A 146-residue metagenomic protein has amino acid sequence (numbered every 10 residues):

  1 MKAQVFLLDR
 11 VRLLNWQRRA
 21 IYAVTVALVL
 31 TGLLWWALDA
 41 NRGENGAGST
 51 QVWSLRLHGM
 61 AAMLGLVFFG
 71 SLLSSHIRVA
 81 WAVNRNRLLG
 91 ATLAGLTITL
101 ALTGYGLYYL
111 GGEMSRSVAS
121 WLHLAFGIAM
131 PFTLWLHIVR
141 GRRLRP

Functional and structural regions predicted by a protein language model:
M1-P146: Membrane-embedded alpha-helical bundles that constitute the cytochrome b-like, heme-associated redox core of multi-pass
